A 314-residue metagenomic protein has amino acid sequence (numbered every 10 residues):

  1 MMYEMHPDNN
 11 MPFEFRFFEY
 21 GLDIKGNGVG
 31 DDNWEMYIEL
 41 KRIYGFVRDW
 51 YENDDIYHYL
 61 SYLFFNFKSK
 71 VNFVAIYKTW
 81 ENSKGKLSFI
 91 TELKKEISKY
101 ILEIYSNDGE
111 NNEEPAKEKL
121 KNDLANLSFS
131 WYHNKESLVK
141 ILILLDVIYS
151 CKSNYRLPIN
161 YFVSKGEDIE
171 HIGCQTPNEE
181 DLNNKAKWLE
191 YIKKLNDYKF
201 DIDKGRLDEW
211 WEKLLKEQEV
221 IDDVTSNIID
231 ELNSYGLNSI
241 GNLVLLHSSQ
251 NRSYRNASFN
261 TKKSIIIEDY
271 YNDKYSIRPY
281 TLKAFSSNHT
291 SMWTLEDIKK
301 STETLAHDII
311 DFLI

Functional and structural regions predicted by a protein language model:
M1-I314: Flexible coil/loop and intrinsically disordered segments
